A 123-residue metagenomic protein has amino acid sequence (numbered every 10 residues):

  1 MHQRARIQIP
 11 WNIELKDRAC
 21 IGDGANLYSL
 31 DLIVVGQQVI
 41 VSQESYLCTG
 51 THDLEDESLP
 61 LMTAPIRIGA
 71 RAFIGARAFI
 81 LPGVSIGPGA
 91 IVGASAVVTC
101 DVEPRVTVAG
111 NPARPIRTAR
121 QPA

Functional and structural regions predicted by a protein language model:
H2-S85, N111-P112, I116-P122: Flexible, glycine/small-residue-enriched loop-and-beta-strand segment within the central core of proteins
T49, T99, T107: Ser/Thr-centric signal marking residues that sit in or immediately flank functional binding/regulatory motifs
R71, G89, V106: Catalytic-loop signature of eukaryotic-like protein kinases
A76-C100: Beta-rich strand-turn-strand
E103-P104, A109-P112: Acidic, glycine-centered active-site loop in nucleotide-sugar glycosyltransferases
